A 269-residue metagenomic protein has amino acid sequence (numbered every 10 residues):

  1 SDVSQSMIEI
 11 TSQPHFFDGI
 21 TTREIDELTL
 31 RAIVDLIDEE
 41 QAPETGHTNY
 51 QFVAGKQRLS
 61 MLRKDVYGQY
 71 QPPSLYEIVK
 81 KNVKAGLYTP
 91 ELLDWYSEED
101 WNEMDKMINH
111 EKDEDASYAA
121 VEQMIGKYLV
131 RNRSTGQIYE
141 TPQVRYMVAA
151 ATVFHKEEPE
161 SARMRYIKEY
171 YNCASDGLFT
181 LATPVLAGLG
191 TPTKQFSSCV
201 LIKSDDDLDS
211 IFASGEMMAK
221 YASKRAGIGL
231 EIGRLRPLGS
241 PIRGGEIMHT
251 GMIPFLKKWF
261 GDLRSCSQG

Functional and structural regions predicted by a protein language model:
S1-G269: Extended catalytic cores of very large enzyme megasubunits
